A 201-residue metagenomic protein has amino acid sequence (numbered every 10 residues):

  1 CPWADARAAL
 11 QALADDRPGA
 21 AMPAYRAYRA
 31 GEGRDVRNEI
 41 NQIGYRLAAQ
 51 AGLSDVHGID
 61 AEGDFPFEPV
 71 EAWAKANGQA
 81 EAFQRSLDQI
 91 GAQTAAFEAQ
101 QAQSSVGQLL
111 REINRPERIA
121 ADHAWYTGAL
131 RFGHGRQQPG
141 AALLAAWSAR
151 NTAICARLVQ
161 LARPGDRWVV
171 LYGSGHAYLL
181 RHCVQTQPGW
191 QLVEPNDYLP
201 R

Functional and structural regions predicted by a protein language model:
C1-H134, P195-D197: Structured, acidic catalytic/metal-binding patches in enzyme active sites
Q137-R201: A cross-kingdom marker for long, charged
